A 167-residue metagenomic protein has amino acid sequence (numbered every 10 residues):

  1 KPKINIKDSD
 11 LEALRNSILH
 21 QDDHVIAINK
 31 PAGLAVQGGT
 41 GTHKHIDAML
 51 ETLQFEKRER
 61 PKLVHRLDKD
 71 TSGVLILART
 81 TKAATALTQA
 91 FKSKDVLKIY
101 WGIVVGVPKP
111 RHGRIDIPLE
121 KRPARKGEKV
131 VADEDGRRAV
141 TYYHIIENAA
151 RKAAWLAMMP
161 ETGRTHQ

Functional and structural regions predicted by a protein language model:
K1-V130, R137-R138, E147-A150: RNA pseudouridine synthases
L87, R164-Q167: Short beta-strand segments enriched for Tyr within beta-sheet-rich domains, predominantly fibronectin type III
K98, A154, R164: Glycine-rich GHKL/ HATPase_c ATP-binding element in histidine kinases
Y143: Long C-terminal interaction/binding lobes of large macromolecular proteins
R151, L156-M159: Short histidine-centered loop motifs in beta-beta connectors
